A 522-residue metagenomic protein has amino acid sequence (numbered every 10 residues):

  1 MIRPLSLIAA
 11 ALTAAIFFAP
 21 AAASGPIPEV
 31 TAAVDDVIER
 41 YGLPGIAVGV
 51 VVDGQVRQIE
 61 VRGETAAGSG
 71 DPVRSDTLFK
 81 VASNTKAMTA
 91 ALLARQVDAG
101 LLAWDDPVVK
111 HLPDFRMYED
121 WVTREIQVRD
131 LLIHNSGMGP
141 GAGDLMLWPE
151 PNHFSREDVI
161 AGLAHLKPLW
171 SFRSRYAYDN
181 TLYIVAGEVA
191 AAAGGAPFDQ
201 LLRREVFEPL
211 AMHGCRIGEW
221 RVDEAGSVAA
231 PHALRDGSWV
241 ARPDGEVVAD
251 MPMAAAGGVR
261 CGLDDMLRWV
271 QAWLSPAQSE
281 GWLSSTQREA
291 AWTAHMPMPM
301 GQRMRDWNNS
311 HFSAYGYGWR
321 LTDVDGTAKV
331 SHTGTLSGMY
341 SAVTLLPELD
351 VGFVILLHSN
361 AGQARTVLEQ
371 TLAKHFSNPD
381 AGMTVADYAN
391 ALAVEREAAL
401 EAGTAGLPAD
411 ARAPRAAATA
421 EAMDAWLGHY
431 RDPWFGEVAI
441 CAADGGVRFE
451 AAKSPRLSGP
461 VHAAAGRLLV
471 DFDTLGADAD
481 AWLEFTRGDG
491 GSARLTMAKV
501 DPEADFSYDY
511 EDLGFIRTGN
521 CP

Functional and structural regions predicted by a protein language model:
M1-A9: Bacterial N-terminal signal peptides that target proteins for export
I8-F17: Bacterial N-terminal signal peptides
G25-F79, L101-A103, K110-H111, M117-Y118 (+1 more regions): Short, conserved catalytic-motif segment at the N-terminal edge
G42-G45, G338-Y340, W434: Short, small/polar residue-rich loop motifs at catalytic or cofactor-binding pockets
R62-A66, D120-S337, A342: Short, surface-exposed loop or secondary-structure junction motifs that flank catalytic or metal-binding residues
H332, A342-L345, L349-H358, R494-A498: Short, well-ordered beta-strand elements
P347-G382: Contiguous hydrophobic, core-forming segments of folded domains
Q370-P522: Peripheral terminal and inter-domain segments
